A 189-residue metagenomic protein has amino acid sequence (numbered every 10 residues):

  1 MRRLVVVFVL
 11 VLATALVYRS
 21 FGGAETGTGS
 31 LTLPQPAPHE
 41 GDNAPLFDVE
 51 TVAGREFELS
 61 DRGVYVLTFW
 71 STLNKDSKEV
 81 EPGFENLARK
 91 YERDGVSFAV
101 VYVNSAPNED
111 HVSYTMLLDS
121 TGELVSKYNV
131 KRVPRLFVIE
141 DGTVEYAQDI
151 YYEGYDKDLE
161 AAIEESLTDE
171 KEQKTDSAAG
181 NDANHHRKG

Functional and structural regions predicted by a protein language model:
M1-L46, A179, A183-G189: N-terminal targeting signals for export/organelle localization
V49-E50, T115-S120: Short acidic-hydrophobic, aromatic-tinged amphipathic segments that line or gate anion-handling sites
E56-K78: Short active-site neighborhood of thiol/selenol oxidoreductases, capturing the structured segment around
S60, Y128, Q148-D149: Short hydrophobic alpha-helix segments
V66-L67, F98, L136: Hydrophobic beta-strand anchors of alpha/beta hydrolase catalytic cores
K75-V112, S120-K127, N184-R187: Structural microenvironment flanking redox-active thiols in thiol-disulfide oxidoreductases
S113-T115, Y128-F137: Structural micro-motif
F137-E172: Non-catalytic, surface beta->alpha helical segment in thiol-disulfide oxidoreductase systems
